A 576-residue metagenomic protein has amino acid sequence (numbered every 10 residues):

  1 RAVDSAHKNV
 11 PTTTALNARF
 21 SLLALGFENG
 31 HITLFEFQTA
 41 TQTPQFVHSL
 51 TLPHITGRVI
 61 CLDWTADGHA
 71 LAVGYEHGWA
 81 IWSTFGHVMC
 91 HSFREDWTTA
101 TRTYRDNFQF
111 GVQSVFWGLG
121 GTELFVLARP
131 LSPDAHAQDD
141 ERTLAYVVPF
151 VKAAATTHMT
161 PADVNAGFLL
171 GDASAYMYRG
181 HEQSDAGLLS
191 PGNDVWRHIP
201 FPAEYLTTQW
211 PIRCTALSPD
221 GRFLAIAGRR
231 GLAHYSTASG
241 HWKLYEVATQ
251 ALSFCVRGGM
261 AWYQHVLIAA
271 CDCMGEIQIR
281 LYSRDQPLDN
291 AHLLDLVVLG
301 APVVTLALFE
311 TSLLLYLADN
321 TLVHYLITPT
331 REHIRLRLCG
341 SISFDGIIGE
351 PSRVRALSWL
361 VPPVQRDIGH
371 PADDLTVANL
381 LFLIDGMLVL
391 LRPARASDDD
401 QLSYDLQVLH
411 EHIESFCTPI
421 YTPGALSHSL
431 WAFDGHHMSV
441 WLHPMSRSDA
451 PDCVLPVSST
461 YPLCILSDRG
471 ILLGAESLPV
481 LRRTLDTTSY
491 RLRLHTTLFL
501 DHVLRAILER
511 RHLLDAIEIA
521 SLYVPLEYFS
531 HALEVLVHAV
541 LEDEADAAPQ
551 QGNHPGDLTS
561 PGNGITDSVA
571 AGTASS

Functional and structural regions predicted by a protein language model:
R1-P11, T41-R58, M89-F110, S190-T207 (+6 more regions): Inter-blade linker and blade-boundary elements of WD-repeat/beta-propeller domains
D4-L16, P53-W64, T101-W117, A155-H158 (+7 more regions): Canonical WD40 repeat/beta-propeller blade segments in eukaryotic WD-repeat proteins
R19-S21, D67-H69, G120-E123, V164-A166 (+7 more regions): Short coil/turn segments that connect the beta-strands within blades of beta-propeller domains
A24, T33, A72, F125 (+7 more regions): Structural core positions within WD40/WD-like beta-propeller blades
G30-F35, G78-S83, S132-P149, D172-L189 (+6 more regions): Structural motif
G111-D163, G470-T487, L492: Blade-level signature of beta-propeller repeat domains, shared across WD40, Kelch, NHL, RCC1 and BNR/Asp-box propellers
H158-A162, A173-S174, G187, F201 (+6 more regions): Alpha-helical solenoid scaffolds
L217, A225-A227, H234-D285, N290 (+1 more regions): Helix-rich alpha-solenoid scaffolding regions
